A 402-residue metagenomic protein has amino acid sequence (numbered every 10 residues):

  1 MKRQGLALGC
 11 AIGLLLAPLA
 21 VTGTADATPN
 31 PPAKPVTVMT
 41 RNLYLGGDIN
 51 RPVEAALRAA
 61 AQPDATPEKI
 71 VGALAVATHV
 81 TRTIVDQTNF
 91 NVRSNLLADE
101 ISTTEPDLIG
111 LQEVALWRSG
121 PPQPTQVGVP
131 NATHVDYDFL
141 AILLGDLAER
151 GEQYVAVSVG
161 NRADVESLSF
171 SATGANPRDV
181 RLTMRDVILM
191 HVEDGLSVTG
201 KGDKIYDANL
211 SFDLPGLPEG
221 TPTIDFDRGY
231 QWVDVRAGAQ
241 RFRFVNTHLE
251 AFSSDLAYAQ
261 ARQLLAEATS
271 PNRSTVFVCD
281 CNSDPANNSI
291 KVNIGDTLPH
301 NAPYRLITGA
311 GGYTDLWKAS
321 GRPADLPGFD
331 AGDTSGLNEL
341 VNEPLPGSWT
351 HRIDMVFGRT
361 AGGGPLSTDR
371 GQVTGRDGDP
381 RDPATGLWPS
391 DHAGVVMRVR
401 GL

Functional and structural regions predicted by a protein language model:
M1-A27: Secretory targeting and sorting signals
A25-F170, R400-L402: N-terminal, active-site-proximal structural segment of metallo-dependent hydrolase catalytic domains
T37-L43, L97-Q123, L189, V233 (+6 more regions): Active-site beta-strand/loop signature of hydrolases that rely on acidic residues for catalysis
L43-G47, V114-R118, N161-V165, D194-G195 (+4 more regions): Solvent-exposed loop/turn segments at secondary-structure junctions within structured extracellular/periplasmic domains
R58-T88, R118-H134, D164-D179, K201-I224 (+3 more regions): Surface-exposed intrinsically disordered loops and tails
V92, L96-D99, V135-G145, M184 (+6 more regions): Extracytoplasmic/secreted proteins, especially bacterial periplasmic and envelope-associated proteins
L147-E149, V155-F242, N246, P365-L366: A well-ordered secondary-structure block
S197-T199, D255, A268-V276, S283-L402: Metal-dependent phosphoester-hydrolase catalytic domains
